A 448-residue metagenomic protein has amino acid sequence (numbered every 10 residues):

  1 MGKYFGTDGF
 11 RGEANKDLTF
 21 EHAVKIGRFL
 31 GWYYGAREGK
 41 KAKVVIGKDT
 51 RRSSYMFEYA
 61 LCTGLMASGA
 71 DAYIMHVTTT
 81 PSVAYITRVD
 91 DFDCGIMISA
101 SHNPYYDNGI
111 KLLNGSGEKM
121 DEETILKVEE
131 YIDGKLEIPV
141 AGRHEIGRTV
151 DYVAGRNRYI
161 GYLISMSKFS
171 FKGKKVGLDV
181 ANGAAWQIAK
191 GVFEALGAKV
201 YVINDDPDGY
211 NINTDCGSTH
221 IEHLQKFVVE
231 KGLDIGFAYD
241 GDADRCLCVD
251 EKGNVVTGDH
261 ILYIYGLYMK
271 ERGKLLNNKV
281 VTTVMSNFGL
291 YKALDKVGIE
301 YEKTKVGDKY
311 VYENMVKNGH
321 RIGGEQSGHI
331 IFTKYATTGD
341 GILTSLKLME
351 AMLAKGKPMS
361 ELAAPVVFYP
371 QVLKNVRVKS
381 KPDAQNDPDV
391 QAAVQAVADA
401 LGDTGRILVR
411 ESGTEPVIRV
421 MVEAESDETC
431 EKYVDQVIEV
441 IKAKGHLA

Functional and structural regions predicted by a protein language model:
M1-T63, A67-S68, T149-K174, P382-N386: An N-terminal, well-structured beta->alpha segment
E13, N108-V229: Gly/Ser/Thr-enriched, mixed-charge loops and adjacent short helices that form phosphate/oxyanion-binding elements
W32, K43-N108, G191-V249: N-terminal small/polar loop signature for handling phosphorylated ligands or for N-terminal nucleophile
G39-D49, V176-G177, N278-V284, R419-M421: Short glycine-rich phosphate-binding loop at a beta-alpha junction
D121, V202, N254-G273, G341-A351 (+1 more regions): Gly/Ser/Thr-rich active-site loops/lids in small-molecule metabolic enzymes that frequently grip phosphoryl groups
L126-I160, S165, E251-G324, I331-F332: Proline/glycine-rich low-complexity loops and linkers
I235, R272-A448: Phosphate-binding and adjacent anionic-ligand microenvironments
